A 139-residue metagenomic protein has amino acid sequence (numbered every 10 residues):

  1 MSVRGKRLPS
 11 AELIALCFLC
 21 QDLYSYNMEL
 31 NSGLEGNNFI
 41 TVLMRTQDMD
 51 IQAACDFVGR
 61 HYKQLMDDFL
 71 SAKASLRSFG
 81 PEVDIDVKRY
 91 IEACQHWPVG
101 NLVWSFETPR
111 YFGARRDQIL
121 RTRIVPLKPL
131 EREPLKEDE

Functional and structural regions predicted by a protein language model:
M1-E139: Alpha-helical, largely C-terminal catalytic domains that coordinate divalent metal ions via clustered Asp/Glu/His
